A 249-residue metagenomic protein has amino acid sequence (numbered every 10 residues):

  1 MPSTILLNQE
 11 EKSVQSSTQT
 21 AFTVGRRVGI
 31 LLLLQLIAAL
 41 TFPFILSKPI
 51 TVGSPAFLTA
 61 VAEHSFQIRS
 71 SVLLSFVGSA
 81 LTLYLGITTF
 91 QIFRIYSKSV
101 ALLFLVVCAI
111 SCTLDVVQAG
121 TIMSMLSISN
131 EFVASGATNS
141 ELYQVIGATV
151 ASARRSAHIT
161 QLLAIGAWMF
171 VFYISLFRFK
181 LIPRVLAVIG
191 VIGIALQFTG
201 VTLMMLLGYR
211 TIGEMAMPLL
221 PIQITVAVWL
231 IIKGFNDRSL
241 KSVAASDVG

Functional and structural regions predicted by a protein language model:
P2-G249: Hydrophobic, aromatic-enriched alpha-helical segments typical of multi-pass transmembrane helices
